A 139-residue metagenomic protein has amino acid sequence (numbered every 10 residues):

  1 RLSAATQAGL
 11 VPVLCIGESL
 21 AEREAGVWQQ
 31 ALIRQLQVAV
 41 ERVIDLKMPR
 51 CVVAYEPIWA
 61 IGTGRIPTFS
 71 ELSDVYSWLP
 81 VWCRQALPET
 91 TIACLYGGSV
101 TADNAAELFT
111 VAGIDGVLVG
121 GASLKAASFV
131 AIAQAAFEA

Functional and structural regions predicted by a protein language model:
R1-A139: Active-site loop-to-helix "anion-binding N-cap" substructures in soluble metabolic enzymes
